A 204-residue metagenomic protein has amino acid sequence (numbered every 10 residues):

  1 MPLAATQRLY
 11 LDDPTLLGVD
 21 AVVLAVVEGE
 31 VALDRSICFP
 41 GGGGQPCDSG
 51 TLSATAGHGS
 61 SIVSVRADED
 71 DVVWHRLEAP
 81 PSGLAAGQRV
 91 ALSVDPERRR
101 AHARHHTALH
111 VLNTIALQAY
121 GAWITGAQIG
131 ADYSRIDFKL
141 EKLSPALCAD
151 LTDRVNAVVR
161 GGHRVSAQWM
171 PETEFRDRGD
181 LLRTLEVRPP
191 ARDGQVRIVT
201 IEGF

Functional and structural regions predicted by a protein language model:
M1-F204: Active-/binding-site microenvironments in catalytic and ligand-binding cores
